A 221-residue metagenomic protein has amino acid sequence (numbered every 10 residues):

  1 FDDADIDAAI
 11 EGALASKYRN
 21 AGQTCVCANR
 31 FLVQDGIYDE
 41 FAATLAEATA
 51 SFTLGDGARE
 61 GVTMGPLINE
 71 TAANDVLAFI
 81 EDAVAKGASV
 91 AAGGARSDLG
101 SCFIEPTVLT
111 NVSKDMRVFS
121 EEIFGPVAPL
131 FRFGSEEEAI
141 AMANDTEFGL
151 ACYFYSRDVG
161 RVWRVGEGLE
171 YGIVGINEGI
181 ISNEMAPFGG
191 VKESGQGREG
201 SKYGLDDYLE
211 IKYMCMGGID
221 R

Functional and structural regions predicted by a protein language model:
F1-S113, I176, D220: ALDH superfamily catalytic-core signature
L14, T53-L54, I80, R96 (+1 more regions): Conserved C-terminal structural/oligomerization subdomain of aldehyde/semialdehyde dehydrogenase
